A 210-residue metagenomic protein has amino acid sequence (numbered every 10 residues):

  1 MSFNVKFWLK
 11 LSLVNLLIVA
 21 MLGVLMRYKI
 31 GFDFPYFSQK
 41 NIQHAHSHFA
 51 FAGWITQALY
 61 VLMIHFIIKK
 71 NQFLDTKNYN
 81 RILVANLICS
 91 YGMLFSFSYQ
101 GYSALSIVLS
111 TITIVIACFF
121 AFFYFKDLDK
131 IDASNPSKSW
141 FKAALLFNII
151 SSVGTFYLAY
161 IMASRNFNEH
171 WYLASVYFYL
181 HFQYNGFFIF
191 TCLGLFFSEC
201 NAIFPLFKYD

Functional and structural regions predicted by a protein language model:
M1-D210: Hydrophobic alpha-helical transmembrane segments of multi-pass integral membrane proteins
